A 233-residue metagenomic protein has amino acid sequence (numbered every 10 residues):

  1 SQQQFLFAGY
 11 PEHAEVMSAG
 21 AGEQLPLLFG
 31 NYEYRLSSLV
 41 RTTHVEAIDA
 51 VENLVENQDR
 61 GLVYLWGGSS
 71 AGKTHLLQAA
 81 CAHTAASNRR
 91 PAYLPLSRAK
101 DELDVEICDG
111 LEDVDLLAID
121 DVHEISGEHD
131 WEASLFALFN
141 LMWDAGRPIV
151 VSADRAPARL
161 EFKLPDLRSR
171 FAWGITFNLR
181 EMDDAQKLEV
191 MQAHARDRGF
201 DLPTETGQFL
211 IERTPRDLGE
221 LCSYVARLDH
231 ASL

Functional and structural regions predicted by a protein language model:
F5-N53, L233: A short, basic N-terminal segment
N53-R60: Phosphate-binding P-loop
R60-L76: Walker A/P-loop nucleotide-binding motif
A85-V114, H129: Short glycine-rich substrate-engagement loop in P-loop NTPases that contacts/grips substrate
G110-W131, L138, A145-A153: Conserved P-loop NTPase "ATPase switch" module shared by AAA+ and STAND
P157-A172: Short regulatory helix/loop adjacent to the ATP-binding pocket of P-loop NTPases
G174-Q186: Conserved AAA+ ATPase "SRH/arginine-finger" region at the nucleotide-binding site
Q208-E212, G219-A231: C-terminal helical "lid" of AAA+/P-loop NTPase domains
